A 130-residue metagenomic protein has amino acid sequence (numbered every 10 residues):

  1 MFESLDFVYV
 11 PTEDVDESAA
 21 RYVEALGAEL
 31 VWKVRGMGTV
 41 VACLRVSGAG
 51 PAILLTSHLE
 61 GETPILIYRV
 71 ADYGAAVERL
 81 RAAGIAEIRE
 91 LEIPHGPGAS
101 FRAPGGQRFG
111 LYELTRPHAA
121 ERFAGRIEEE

Functional and structural regions predicted by a protein language model:
M1-A19, P64-L66, T115-E130: N-terminal beta-strand motif that seeds the catalytic metal site of vicinal oxygen chelate
F2-L5, Y9-G50: Core segments of cupin and vicinal oxygen chelate
S4-E13, A42-R45, S57-A83, P97-Q107: Vicinal oxygen chelate
V31, V77-E130: Vicinal oxygen chelate
G36, S57-H58, I93, L114: Residue-level structural signal for beta-strand termini and adjacent loop
T39, P51-L54, A119-E121: A short, acidic/glycine-rich surface segment
A49-L54, G106-G110: Short, charged/polar, Gly/Pro-enriched secondary-structure boundary elements
